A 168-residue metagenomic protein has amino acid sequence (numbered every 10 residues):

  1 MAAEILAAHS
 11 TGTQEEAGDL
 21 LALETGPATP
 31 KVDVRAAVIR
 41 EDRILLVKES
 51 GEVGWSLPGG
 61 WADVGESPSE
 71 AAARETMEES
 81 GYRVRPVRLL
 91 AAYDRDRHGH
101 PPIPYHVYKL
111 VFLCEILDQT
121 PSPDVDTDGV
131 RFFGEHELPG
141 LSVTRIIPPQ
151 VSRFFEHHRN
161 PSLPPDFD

Functional and structural regions predicted by a protein language model:
M1-R35: Acidic, metal-coordinating catalytic segment for phosphate/diphosphate chemistry, firing primarily on the Nudix
A17-L21, E52, T127: Short linear capping/connector segments at secondary-structure termini
E24, T29-A73: Glycine-rich active-site/cofactor-binding loop and its immediate structural neighborhood
V34, V84-V87: Small-residue-enriched segments and motifs
A36, L89, F112-C114: A structural signal for short, well-ordered beta-strand segments
R40, R88-A91: A residue-level detector for short acidic-glycine micro-motifs
A62-R85, D94-Q150, L163-D168: Unchanged
Q150-H158: Eukaryotic, compositionally biased intrinsically disordered regions
